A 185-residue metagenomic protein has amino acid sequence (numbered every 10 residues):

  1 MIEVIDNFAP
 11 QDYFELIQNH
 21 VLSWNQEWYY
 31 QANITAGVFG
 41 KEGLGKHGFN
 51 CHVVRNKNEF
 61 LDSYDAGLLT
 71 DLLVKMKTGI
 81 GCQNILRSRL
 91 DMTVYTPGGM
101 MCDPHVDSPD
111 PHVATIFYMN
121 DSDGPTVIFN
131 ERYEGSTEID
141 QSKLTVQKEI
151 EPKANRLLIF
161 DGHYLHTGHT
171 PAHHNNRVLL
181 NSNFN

Functional and structural regions predicted by a protein language model:
M1-Q83: Non-heme Fe(II)/2-oxoglutarate
N56-N185: Catalytic core of non-heme Fe(II) oxygenases with the double-stranded beta-helix
